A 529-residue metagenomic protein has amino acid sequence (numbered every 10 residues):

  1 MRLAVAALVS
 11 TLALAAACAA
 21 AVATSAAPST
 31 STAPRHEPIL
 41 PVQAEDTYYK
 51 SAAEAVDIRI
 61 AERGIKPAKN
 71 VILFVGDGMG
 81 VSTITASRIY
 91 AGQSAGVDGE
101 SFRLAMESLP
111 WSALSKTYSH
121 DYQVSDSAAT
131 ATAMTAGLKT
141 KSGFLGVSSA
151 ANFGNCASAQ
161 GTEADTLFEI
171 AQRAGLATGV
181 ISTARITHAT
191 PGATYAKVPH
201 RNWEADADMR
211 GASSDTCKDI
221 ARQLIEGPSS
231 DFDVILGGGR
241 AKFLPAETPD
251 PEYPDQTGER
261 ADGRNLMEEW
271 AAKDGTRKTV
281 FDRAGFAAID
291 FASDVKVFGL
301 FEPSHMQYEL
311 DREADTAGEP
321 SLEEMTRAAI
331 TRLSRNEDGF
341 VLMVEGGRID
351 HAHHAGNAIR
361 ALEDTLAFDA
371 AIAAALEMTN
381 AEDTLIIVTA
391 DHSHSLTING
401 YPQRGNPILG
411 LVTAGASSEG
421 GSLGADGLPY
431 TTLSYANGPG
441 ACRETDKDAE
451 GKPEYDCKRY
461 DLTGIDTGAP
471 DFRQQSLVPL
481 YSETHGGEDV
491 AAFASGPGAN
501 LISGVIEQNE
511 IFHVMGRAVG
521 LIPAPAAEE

Functional and structural regions predicted by a protein language model:
M1-A7: N-terminal export and membrane-targeting signals
R2, A19-R63: Short glycine- and acidic-rich boundary segments immediately preceding or forming the N-terminal edge of structured
A7-A17: Bacterial N-terminal signal peptides
P38-K50, G64-K69, M79-T85, I89-T132 (+1 more regions): A post-motif C-terminal structural segment
L73-F74, V180, V388: Structural beta-sheet core signal
T135-G137, E169-G175, E226-P228, M378: Alpha-helix C-terminal capping segments
G146-G161: His/Cys-centered metal/cofactor-coordination and adjacent catalytic loops
E163, F168, R173-A193, P525-A527: Glycine-rich phosphate/pyrophosphate-binding loops and their adjacent beta-strand/loop elements at enzyme active sites
